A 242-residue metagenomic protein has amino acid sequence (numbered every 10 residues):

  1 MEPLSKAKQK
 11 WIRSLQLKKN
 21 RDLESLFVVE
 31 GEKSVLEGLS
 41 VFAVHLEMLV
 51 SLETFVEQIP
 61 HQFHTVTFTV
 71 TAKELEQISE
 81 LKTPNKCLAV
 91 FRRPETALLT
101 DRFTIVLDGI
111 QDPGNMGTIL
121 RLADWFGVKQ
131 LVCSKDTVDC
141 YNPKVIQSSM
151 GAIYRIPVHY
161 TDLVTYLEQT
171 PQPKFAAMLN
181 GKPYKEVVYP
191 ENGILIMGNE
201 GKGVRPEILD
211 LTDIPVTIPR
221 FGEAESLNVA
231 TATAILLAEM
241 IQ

Functional and structural regions predicted by a protein language model:
M1-E2, F68-T71, I156-V164: Short acidic-hydrophobic, aromatic-tinged amphipathic segments that line or gate anion-handling sites
M1-T54, T137-V138: Boundary-proximal intrinsically disordered activation/regulatory segments immediately upstream of a helical core
K33-V35, F55-V56, E74, T137-V138 (+2 more regions): Alpha-helix capping/helix-boundary segments
Q62-K73, R102, Q172-K174, V188-I194 (+1 more regions): Active-site regions of enzymes building and remodeling cell-envelope glycoconjugates
T67-R92: Glycine/small-residue-rich loop that forms an oxyanion/phosphate-binding "nest" at active or ligand-binding sites
E95-G181: RNA substrate-binding interface of SAM-dependent RNA methyltransferases
D124-F126, T137-Y154, P206-Q242: Structured adenosyl-cofactor binding patch, chiefly the S-adenosyl-L-methionine
A176-A224: Active-site/ligand-binding-proximal alpha/beta "capping" segment
